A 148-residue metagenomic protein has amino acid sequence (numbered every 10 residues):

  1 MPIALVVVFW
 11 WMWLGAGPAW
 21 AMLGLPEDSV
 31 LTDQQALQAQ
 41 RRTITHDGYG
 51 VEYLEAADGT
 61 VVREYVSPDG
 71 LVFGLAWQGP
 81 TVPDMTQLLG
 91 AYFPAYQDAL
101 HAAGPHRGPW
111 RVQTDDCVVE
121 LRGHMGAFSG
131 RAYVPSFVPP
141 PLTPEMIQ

Functional and structural regions predicted by a protein language model:
M1-V6: Bacterial N-terminal signal peptides that target proteins for export
V8-W11: Long, low-complexity intrinsically disordered regions
L14-A16: N-terminal signal peptide c-region/cleavage motif recognized by signal peptidases
M22-Q78, T86: N-terminal secretory signal peptides
D69-A103: Acidic, aromatic-enriched beta-alpha/helix-loop junctions
A91-Q148: Helix-rich interaction surfaces within compact, conserved domain-sized segments that mediate assembly or partner
